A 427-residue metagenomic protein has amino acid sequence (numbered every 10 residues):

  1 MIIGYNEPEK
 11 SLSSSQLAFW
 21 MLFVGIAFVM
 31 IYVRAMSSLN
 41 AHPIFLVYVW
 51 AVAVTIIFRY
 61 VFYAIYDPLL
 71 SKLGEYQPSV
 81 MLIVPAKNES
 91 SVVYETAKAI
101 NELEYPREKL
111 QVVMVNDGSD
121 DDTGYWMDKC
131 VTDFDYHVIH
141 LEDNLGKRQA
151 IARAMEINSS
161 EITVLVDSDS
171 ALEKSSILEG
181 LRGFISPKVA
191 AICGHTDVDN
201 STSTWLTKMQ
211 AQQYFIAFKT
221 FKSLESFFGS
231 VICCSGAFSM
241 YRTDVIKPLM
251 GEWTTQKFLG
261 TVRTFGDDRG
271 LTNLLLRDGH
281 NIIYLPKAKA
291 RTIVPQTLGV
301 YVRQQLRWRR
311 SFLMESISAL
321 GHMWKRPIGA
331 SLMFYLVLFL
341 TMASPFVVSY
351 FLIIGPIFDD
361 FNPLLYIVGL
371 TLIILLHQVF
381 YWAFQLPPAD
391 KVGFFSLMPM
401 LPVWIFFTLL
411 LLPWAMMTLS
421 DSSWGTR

Functional and structural regions predicted by a protein language model:
M1-K10, F312-P327: Cytosolic juxtamembrane N-terminal segments of multi-pass membrane proteins
N6-W20: N-terminal membrane topogenic signal
P8-L12, G329-A330, N362-I367: Membrane-helix boundary/juxtamembrane motif in polytopic membrane proteins
F23-F28: Small-residue-rich anion-binding loops in enzyme active sites
V29-D67, K72-E75, F334-S422: Membrane-embedded multi-pass helical conduit in multi-pass membrane proteins, especially envelope-biosynthetic
G74-M323: Non-transmembrane catalytic domains and loops of membrane-associated enzymes and transporters that build or traffic
F258-L259, R326-V337: Membrane-water interface at loop-to-transmembrane-helix junctions
S423-R427: Short, charged juxtamembrane terminal tails flanking transmembrane helices
